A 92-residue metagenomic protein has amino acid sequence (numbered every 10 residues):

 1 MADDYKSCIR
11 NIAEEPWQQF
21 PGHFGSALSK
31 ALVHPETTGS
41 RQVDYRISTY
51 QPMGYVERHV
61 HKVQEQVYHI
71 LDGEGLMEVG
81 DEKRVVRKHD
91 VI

Functional and structural regions predicted by a protein language model:
M1-V43, E57: A short, N-terminal "cap"/entry segment at the start of jelly-roll beta-barrel domains of the cupin/DSBH fold
Y5, I9-I12, I47, I70 (+1 more regions): Weak global preference for isoleucine
V33-H34, Q51, L71, R87: Residue-level detector of conserved, well-ordered beta-strand and adjacent loop positions that form binding/recognition
Q42, I47-P52, V60-V79: Short, conserved beta-strand element in jelly-roll/cupin
G54-V56, V85: A subset of signal/propeptide-processing and intrinsically disordered low-complexity segments in secreted/extracellular
D81-I92: Short acidic-glycine-tyrosine-enriched beta hairpin
